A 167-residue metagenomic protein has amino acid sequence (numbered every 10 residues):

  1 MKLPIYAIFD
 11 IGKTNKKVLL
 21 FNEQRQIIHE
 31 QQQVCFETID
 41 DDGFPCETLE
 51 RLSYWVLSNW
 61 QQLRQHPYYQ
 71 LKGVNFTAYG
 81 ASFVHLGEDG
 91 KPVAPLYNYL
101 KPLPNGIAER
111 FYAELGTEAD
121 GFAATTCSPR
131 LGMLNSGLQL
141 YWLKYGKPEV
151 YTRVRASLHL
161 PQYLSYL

Functional and structural regions predicted by a protein language model:
M1-P95, R153: N-terminal glycine/serine-rich phosphate-binding loop of ATP-dependent small-molecule kinases, especially carbohydrate
Q61-L167: Glycine-rich phosphate-binding/catalytic subdomain of phosphoryl-transfer and nucleotide/sugar-phosphate-processing
